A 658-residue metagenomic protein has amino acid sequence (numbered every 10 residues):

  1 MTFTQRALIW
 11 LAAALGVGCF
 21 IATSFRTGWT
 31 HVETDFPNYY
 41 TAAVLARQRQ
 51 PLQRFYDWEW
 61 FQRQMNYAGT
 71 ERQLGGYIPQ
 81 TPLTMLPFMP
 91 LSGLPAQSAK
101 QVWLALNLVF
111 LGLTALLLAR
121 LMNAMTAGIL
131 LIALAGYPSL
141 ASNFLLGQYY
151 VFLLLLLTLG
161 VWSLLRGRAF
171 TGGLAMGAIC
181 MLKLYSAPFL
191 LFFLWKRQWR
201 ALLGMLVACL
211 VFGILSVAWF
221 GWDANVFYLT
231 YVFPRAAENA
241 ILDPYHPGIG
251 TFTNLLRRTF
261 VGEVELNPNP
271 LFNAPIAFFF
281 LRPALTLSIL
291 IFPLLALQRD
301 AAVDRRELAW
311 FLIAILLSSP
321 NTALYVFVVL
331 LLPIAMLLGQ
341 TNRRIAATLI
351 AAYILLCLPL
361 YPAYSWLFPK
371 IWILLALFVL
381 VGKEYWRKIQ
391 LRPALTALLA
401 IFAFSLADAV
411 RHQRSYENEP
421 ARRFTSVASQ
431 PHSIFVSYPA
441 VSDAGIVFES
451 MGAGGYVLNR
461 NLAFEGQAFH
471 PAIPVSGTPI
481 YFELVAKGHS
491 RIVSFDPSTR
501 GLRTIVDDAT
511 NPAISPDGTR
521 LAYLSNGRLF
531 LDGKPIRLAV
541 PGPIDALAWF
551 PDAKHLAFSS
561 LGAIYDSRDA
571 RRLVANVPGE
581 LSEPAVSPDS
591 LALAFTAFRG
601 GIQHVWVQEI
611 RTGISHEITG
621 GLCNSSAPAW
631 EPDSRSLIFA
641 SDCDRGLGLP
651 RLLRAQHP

Functional and structural regions predicted by a protein language model:
M1-G172, K196-F327, L331: Primarily membrane-embedded glycan-assembly and transfer machineries that use lipid-linked glycans
G167-R197: Voltage-sensor/pore transmembrane module of 6-TM cation channels
L338-Q413: Aromatic-enriched
L406-M451, I480: An edge-strand/N-cap motif at the start of beta-rich repeat modules
E419-I434, V457-A472, F495-T510, F530-D545 (+3 more regions): Multi-bladed beta-propeller domains
S433-S442, G466-E483, V506-R520, L524 (+4 more regions): Conserved beta-propeller blade repeats
Y438, V447-A453, I480-G488, D496 (+4 more regions): Beta-strand C-termini and the immediately following turn/loop, strongest in propeller blades
P632-P658: Blade-level signature of beta-propeller repeat domains, shared across WD40, Kelch, NHL, RCC1 and BNR/Asp-box propellers
